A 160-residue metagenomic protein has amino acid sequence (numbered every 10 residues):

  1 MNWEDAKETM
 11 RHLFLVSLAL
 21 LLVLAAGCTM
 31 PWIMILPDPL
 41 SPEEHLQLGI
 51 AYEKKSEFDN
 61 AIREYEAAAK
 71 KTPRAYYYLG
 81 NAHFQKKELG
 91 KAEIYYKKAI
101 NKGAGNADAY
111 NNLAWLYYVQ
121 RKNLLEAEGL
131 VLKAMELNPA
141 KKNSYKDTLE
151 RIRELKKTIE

Functional and structural regions predicted by a protein language model:
M34-I35, E128-E160: Terminal, low-structured helical/coil segments at or just beyond the last alpha-helical repeat
P37, A68-K71, K102, L137: Structural marker of alpha-solenoid helical repeat scaffolds
P42, P73-Y77, A107-D108, K142-N143: Helix-start (N-cap) detector for alpha-helical repeat units in TPR-like alpha-solenoids, especially tetratricopeptide
Q47, Y78, N112, D147-T148: Canonical tetratricopeptide repeat
I50, N81, W115-L116, R151: Residue-level recognition of tetratricopeptide repeat
E53, F84, Y118-V119: Position-specific recognition of the canonical hydrophobic site in helix A of tetratricopeptide repeat
